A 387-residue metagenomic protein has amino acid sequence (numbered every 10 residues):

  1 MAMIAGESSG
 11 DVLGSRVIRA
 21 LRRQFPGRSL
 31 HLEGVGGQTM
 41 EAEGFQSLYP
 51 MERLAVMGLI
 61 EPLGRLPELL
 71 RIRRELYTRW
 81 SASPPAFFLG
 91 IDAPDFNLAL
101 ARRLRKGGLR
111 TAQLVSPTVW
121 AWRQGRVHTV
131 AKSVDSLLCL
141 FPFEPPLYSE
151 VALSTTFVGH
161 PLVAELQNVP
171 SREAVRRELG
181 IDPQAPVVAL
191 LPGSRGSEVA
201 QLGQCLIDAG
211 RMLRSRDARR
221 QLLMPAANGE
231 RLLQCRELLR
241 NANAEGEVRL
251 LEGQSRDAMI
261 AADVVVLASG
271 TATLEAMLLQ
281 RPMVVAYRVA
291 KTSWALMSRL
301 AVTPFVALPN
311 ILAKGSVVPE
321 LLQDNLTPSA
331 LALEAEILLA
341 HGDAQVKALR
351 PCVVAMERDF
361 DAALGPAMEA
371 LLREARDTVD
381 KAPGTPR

Functional and structural regions predicted by a protein language model:
M1-R387: Nucleotide-activated sugar donor-binding and catalytic core shared by glycosyltransferases and related lipid-linked
